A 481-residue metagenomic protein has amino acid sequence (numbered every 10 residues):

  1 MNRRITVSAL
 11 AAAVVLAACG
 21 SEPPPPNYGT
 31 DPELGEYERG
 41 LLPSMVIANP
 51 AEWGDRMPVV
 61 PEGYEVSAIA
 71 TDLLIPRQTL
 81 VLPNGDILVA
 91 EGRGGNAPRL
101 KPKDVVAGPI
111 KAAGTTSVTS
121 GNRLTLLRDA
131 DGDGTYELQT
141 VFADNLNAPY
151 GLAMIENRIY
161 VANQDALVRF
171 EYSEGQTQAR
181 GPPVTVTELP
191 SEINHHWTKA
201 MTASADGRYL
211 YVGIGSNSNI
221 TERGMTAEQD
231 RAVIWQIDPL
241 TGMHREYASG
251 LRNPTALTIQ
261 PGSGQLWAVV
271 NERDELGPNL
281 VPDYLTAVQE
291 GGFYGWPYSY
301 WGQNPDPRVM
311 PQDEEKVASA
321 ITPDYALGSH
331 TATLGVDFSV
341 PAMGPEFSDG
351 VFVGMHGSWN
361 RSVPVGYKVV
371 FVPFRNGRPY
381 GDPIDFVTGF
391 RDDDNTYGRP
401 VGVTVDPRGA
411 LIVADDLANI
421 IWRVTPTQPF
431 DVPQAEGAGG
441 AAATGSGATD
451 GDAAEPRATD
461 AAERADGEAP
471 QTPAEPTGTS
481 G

Functional and structural regions predicted by a protein language model:
L16-A18: C-terminal motif of bacterial Sec signal peptides marking the signal peptidase cleavage site
S21-V60, N96-R99, A113-G114, T119 (+9 more regions): Beta-propeller domain segments
A70-D72, T140-L146, V186-I193, E246-G250 (+3 more regions): Surface loop/turn motifs at the tips and blade-to-blade linkers of beta-strand repeat domains
D72, L82, I155, S204-D206 (+3 more regions): Structural WD40 beta-propeller signal
T79, L152, M201, P254-L257 (+2 more regions): Hydrophobic core register within WD40 beta-propeller blades
D86-L88, R158-V161, Y209-G213, Q265-V269 (+2 more regions): Conserved beta-propeller blade signature
L138-I155, N163-S204: Asp-box/WD-like beta-propeller blade repeats and closely related beta-sheet repeat scaffolds
P433-G481: Compositionally biased, proline/threonine/alanine/serine-rich low-complexity intrinsically disordered stretches
